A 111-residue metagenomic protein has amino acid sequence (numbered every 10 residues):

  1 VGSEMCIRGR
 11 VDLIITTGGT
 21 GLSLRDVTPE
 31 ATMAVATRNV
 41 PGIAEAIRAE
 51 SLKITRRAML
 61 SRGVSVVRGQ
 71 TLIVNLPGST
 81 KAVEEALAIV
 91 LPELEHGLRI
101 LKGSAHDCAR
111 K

Functional and structural regions predicted by a protein language model:
V1-I7: Short, small-residue-biased leader/transition segments that mark boundaries at the very start of proteins
R10-D12: Short, high-confidence coil segments that cap the C-terminus of an alpha-helix and link into the following beta-strand
G18-G19: Short secondary-structure boundary segments
L22: Glycine-rich phosphate-binding loops that contact phosphosugars or nucleotide phosphates
R25-K111: Proline/glycine-rich low-complexity loops and linkers
